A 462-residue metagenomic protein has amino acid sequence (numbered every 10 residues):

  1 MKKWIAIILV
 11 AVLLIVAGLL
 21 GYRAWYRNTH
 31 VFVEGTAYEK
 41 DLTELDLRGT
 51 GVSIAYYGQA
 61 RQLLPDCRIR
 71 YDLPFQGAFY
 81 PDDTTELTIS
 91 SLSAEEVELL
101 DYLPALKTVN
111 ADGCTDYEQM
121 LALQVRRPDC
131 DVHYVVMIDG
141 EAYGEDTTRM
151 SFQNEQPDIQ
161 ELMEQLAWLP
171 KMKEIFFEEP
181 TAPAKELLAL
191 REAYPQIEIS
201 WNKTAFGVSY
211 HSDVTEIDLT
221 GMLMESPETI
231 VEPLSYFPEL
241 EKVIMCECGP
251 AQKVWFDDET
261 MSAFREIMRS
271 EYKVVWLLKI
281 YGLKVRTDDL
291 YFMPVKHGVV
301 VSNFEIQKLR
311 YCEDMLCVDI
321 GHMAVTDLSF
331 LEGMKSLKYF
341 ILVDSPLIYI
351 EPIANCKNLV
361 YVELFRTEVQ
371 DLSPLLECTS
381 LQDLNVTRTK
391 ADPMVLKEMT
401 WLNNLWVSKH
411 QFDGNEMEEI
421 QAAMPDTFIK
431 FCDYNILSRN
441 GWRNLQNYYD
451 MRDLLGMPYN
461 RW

Functional and structural regions predicted by a protein language model:
M1-L20: N-terminal Sec-pathway targeting helices
V10, L19-R27, A55-Y56: N-terminal leader/presequence-like segments
A24-W25, F32, K40-A55, L64-L99 (+13 more regions): Concave beta-strand-loop units of leucine-rich repeat
